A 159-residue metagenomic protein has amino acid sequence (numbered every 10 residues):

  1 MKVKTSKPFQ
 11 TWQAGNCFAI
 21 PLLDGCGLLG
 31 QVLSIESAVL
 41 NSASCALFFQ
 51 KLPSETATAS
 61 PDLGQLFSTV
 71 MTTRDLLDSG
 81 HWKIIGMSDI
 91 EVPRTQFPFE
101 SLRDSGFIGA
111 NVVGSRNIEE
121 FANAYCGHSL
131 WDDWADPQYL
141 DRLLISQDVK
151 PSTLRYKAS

Functional and structural regions predicted by a protein language model:
M1-V39: Short N-terminal edge-element motif at the start of the domain
W12-C17, F49-E55: Extended hydrophobic secondary-structure segments
P21, L28, A46, D75-L76: Acidic/proline-rich low-complexity IDRs
S34, L47-K51, S101: Surface-exposed beta-strand edges and flanking loops
A38-F48: Short, solvent-exposed secondary-structure boundary/capping segments
P53-S159: Intrinsically disordered, low-complexity, charged/polar segments
